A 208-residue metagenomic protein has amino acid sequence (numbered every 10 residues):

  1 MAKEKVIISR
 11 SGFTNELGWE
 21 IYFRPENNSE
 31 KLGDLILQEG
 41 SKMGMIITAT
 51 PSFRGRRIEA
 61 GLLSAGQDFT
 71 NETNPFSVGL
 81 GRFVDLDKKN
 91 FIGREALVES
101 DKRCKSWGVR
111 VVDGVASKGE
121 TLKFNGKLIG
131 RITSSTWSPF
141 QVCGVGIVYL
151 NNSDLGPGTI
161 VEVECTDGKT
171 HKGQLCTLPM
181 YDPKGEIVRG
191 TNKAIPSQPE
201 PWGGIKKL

Functional and structural regions predicted by a protein language model:
M1-L208: Conserved, structured C-terminal
